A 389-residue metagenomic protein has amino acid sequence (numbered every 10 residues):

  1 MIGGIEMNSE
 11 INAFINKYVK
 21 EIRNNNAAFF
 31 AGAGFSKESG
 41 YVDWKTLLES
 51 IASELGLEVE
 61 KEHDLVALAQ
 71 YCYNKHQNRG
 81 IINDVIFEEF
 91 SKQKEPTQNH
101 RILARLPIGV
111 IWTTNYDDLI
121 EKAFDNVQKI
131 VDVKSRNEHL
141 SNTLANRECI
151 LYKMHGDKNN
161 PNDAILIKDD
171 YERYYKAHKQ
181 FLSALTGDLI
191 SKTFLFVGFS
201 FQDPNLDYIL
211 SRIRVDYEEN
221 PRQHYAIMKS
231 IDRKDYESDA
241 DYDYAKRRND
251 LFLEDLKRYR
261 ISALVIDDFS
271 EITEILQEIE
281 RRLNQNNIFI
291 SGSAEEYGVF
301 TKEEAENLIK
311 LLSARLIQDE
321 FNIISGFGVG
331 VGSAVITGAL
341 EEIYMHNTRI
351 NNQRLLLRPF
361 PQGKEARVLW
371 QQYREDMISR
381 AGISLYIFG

Functional and structural regions predicted by a protein language model:
I2-N284, E342-M345: Conserved catalytic-core helix/loop/strand module for nucleotide-ribose chemistry
A31-A33, H155-G156, K229-S230, N287-E295 (+2 more regions): Short loop/turn segments at strand-loop or loop-helix junctions that form parts of catalytic or ligand-binding pockets
A33-F35, I51, D117, A294 (+2 more regions): Short glycine-rich, polar/acidic loop-and-turn segments at beta strand-coil junctions
N78-G80, D163-A164, I290-G292, A381-I383: A short alpha-helix capping/helix-coil boundary motif
F87-S91, F300, I323: Conserved short-loop catalytic and cofactor-binding motifs
I111-W112, Y116, M154, L166 (+8 more regions): Long, contiguous hydrophobic alpha-helical segments, chiefly transmembrane helices and signal peptides
F269-A294, E304-L312: Charge-rich interaction segments
E296-G298, E304-G389: Acidic/glycine-enriched connector segments
